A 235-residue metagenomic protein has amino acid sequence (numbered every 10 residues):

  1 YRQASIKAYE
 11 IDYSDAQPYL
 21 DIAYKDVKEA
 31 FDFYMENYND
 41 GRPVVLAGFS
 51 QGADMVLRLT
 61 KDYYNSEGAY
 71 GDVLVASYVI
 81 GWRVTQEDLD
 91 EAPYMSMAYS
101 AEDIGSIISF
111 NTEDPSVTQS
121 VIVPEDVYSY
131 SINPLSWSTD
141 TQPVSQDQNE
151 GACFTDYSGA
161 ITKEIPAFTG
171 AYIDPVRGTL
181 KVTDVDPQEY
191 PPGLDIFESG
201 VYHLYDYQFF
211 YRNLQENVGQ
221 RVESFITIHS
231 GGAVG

Functional and structural regions predicted by a protein language model:
Y1-A8: Active-site machinery of serine-nucleophile hydrolases
Y9-D21, G200-L204: Second-shell loop/turn segments in exported
D26-D40, K61-S224, I228-A233: Surface cap/lid and interfacial helix-loop subdomains adjacent to catalytic sites that gate substrate access
A47-V56: Gly/Ala-rich beta-loop-alpha elbow adjacent to hydrolase catalytic centers
